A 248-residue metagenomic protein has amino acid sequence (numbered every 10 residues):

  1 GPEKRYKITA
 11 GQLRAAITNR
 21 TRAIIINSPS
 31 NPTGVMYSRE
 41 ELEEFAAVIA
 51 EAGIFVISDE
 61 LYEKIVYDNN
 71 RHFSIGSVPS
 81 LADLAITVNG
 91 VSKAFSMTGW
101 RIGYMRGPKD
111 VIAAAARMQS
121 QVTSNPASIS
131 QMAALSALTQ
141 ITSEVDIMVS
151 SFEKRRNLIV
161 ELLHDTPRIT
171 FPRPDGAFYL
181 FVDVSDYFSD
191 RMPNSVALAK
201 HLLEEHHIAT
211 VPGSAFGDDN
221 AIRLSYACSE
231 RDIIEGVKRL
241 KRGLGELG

Functional and structural regions predicted by a protein language model:
G1-G248: PLP-dependent class I/II
